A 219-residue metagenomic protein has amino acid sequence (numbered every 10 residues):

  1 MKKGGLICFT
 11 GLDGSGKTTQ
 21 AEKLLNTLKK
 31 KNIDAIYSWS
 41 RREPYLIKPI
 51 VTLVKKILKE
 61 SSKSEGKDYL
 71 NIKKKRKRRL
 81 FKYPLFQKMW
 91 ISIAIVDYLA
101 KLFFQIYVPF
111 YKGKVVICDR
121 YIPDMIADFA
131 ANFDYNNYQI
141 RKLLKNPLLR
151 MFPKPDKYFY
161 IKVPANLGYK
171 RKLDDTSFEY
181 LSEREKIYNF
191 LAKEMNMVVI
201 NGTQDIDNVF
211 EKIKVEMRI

Functional and structural regions predicted by a protein language model:
F9: Hydrophobic anchor at the beta1->P-loop junction of P-loop NTPases
L12: P-loop (Walker A) phosphate-binding loop of NTP-binding proteins
K17: Conserved lysine of the Walker
Q20: Hydrophobic positions on the alpha1 helix immediately C-terminal to the Walker A/P-loop
K31-I47: Short beta-strand-centered segment that lines the nucleotide-binding/catalytic pocket of NTP-utilizing
R42-D134, Q139: ATP-dependent small-molecule kinase phosphotransfer cores that center on conserved nucleotide phosphate-binding segments
V115, R120-N189: A glycine- and Lys/Arg-enriched "phosphate-lid" helix/loop adjacent to the NTP-binding pocket of small-molecule kinases
N166-I219: NTP-dependent small-molecule kinase module
